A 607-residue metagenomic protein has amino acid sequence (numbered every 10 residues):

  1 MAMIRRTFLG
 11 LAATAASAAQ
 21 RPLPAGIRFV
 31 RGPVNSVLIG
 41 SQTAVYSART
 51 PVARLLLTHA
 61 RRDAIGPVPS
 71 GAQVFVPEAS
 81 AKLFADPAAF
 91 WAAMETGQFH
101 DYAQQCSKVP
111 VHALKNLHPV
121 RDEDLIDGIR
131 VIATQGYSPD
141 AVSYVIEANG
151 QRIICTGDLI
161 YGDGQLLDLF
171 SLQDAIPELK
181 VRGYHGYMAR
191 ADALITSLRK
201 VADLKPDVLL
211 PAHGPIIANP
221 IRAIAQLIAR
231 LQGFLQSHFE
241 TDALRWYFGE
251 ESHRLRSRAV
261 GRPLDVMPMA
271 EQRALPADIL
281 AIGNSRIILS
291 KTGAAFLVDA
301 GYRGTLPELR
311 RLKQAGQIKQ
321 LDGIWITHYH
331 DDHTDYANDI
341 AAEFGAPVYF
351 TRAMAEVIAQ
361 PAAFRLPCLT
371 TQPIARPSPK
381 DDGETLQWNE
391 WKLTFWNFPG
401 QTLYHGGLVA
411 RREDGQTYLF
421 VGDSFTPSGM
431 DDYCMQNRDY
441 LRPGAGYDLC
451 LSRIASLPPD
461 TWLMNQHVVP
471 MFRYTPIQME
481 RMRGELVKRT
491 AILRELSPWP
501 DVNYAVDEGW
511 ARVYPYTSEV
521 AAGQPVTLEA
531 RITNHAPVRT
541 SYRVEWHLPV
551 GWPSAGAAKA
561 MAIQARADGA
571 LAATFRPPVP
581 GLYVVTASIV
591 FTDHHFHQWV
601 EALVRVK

Functional and structural regions predicted by a protein language model:
A2-T43, A218-A294: Zn-dependent metallo-beta-lactamase
Q20-P51, S143-G157, Y161-G162, V266-Q314 (+1 more regions): Conserved beta-strand hairpin/beta-sheet module of binuclear metal-dependent hydrolase folds, prominently
I27, T50-E123, L312-Q387: Active-site HxH/HxHxD metal-binding segment of metal-dependent hydrolases
A44, A133-R222, Q226, R230-L235 (+4 more regions): Metallo-beta-lactamase
I532-A536: Asparagine-centered strand-capping/turn motif at beta-strand->loop junctions
V538-G551: Short acidic, flexible loop segments centered on an aromatic residue
W552-P578: Intrinsically disordered, low-complexity Pro/Gly/Ser/Thr-rich segments with frequent PxxP/GP/PP motifs and embedded
P580-V606: Terminal connector regions
